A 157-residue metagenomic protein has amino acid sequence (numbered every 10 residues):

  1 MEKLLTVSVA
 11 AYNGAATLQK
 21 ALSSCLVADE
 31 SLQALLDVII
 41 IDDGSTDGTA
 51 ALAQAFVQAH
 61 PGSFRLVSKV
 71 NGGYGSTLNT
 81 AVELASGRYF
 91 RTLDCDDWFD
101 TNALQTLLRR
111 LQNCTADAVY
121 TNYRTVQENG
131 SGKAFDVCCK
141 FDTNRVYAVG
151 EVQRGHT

Functional and structural regions predicted by a protein language model:
L4-T6, D37: Cell-envelope/extracellular polymer assembly enzymes that use nucleotide-activated donors
G14-D29: Short, well-formed alpha-helical segments that are part of the catalytic scaffolds of diverse glycosyltransferases
D42-A51, G73, D94: A conserved acidic beta->alpha catalytic loop
G48, D97-R110: Acidic donor-binding/catalytic loop of UDP-sugar-dependent glycosyltransferases, especially processive GT2
K69-A85: Glycine-rich, basic loop-to-helix element that forms the pyrophosphate-binding segment of sugar-nucleotide handling
Y74, Q105-T157: Flexible acidic/His/Gly-enriched loops in nucleotide-sugar-dependent glycosyltransferase catalytic domains
F90: Short aromatic/hydrophobic "clamp" motif used to bind/position activated sugar donors
D94-W98, N122: The conserved acidic donor/metal-binding loop of glycosyltransferases
